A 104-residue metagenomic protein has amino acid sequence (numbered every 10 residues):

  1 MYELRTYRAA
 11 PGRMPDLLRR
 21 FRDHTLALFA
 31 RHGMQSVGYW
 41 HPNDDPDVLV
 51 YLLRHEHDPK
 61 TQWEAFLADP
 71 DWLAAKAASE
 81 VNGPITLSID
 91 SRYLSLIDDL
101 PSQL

Functional and structural regions predicted by a protein language model:
M1-D16, L28, D98-Q103: Surface-exposed interaction/gating patches
Y2-R8, V37-P70, D90-L94: Short, well-ordered beta-strand segments in beta-rich or mixed alpha/beta enzyme and ligand-binding folds
R13-V37, D71: Short amphipathic alpha-helical segments
D16-R20, W63-E64, A77-A78: A short acidic/glycine-rich loop-to-helix N-cap element
R22, L67-D71, E80-G83: Generic secondary-structure transition motif, activating predominantly at the C-termini of alpha-helices
T25-R31, P59, W72-A77, S88-I89: Short, surface-exposed linear patches
Q35-V48, A75-L104: Glycine-rich beta-strand-turn "strand-cap" elements at beta-sheet edges
